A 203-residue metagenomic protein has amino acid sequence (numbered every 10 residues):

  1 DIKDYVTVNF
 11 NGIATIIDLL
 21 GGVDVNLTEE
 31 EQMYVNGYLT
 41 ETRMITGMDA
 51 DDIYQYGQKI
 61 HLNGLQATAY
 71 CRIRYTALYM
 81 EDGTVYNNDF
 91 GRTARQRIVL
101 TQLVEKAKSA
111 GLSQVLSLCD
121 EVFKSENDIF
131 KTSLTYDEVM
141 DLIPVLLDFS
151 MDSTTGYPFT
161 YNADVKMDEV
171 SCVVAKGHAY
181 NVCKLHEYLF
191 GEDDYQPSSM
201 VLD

Functional and structural regions predicted by a protein language model:
D1-M48, S133-T135, V139, I143 (+1 more regions): Amphipathic, coiled-coil-like alpha-helical scaffolding segments used for oligomerization/assembly
I2-N9, L27-E30, G111-C119, P197-V201: Surface-exposed patches in mature extracellular/periplasmic domains of secreted proteins
K3, N11-D18, A69, R97-E105 (+5 more regions): Solvent-exposed, polar/charged alpha-helical surfaces in well-ordered, non-transmembrane soluble domains, broadly
D4-T7, A69-Y70, S153-P158: Structural recognition of the beta-strand scaffold that forms the well-ordered cores of secreted hydrolase catalytic
V8-F10, T28-E30, R74, Y157-A163: Active-site-proximal beta-strand/loop segments in catalytic clefts of secreted hydrolases
D18-L118: Flexible, polar/acidic helix-loop-strand segments at domain edges
L62, S113-D203: C-terminal solvent-exposed extensions
